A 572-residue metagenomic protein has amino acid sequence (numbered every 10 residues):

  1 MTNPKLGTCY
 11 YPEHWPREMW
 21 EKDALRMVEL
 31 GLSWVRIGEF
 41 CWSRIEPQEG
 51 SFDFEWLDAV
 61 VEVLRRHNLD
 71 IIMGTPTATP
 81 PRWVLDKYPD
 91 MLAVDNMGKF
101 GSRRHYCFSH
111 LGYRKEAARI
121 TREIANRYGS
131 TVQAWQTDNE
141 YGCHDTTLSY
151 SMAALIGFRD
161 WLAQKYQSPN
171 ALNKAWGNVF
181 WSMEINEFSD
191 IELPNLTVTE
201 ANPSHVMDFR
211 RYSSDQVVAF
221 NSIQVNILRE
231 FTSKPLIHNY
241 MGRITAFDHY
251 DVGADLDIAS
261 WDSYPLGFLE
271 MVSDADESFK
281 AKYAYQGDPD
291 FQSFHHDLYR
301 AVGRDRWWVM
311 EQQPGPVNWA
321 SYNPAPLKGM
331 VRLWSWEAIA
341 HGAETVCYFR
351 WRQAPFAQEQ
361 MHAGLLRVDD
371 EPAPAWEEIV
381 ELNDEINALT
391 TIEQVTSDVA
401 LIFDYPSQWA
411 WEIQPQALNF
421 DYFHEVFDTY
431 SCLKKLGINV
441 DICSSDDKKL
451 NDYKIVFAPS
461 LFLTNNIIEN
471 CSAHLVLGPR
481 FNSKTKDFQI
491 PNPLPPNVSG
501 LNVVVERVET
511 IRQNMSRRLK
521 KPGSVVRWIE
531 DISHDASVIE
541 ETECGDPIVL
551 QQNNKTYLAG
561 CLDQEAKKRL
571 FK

Functional and structural regions predicted by a protein language model:
K5-R17, G38-L57, K99-R119, Y141-S149 (+8 more regions): The substrate-binding groove and active-site-proximal loops of carbohydrate-active enzymes, especially glycoside
T8, M27, V35, L64 (+11 more regions): Conserved, mostly hydrophobic/aromatic
H14-E29, A117-E123, M241-V252, L327-W336 (+1 more regions): Short, acidic/polar
E21-L30, W34-K99, R122-A125, F220-F231: Aromatic-lined substrate-binding rim segments of carbohydrate-active enzymes
K99-L298: Polysaccharide-binding and catalytic clefts of secreted carbohydrate-active enzymes
I237-D428, D487, V505-G523, R527 (+3 more regions): Hydrophobic targeting/anchoring helices
P326, N451, P459-K572: A conserved amphipathic helix/loop scaffold that creates a polar/acidic microenvironment used either to coordinate
T429-L450: A short, well-structured beta->alpha microelement
